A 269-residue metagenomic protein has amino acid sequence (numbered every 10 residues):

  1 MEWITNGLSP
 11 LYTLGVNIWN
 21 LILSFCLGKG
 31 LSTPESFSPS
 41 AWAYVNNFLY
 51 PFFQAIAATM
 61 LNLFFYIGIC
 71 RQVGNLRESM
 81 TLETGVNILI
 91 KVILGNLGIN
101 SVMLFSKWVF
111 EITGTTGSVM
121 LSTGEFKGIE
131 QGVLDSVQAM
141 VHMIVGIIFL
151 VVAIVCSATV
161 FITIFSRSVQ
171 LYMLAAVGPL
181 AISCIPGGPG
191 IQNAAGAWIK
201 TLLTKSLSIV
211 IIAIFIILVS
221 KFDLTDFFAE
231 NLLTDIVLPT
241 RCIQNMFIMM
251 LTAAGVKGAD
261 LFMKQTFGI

Functional and structural regions predicted by a protein language model:
M1-L11, E83-I99, A195-S206: Alpha-helical transmembrane segments and their helix-start/interface "positive-inside/aromatic belt" motifs in integral
M1-M60: Binding/recognition "hotspot" determinant
I4, L8, L94-I182, I212 (+1 more regions): Non-cytosolic segments of integral membrane proteins
P39-P51, N75-I88, Q138, H142 (+4 more regions): Membrane-helix interfacial "entry" motifs
M60-N96, V177-Q192: Hydrophobic transmembrane alpha-helix segments characteristic of membrane transport and insertion machinery
I67, N87, T163, R167 (+1 more regions): Short alpha-helical basic/polar micro-motif
S183-K200, F262-I269: Alpha-helical transmembrane segments
T204-I209, A213-I214: Surface-exposed substrate-engagement region within the catalytic domains of secreted or surface-exposed extracellular
